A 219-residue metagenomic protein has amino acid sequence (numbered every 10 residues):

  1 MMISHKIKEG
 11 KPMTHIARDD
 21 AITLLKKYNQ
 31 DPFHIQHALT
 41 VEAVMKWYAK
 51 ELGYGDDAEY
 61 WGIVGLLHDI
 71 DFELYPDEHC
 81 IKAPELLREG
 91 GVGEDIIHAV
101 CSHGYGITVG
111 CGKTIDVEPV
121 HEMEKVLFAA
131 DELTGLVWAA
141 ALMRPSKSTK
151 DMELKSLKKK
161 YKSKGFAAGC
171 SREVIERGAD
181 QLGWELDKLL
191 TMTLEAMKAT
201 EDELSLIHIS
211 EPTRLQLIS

Functional and structural regions predicted by a protein language model:
M1-M2: Methionine residue identity
H5-Y75: Acidic/His-rich, divalent-metal-binding segments that scaffold phosphate/diphosphate chemistry
H15-D19, I35-L39, D77, D151 (+3 more regions): Electropositive phosphate-/nucleotide-binding environments in soluble metabolic enzymes
I22, K26, L39-E42, K46 (+6 more regions): Predominant activation on well-ordered alpha-helical scaffold segments within soluble catalytic domains
A43-E51, E173, E185-T200: Active-site hotspot residues in diverse enzymes, especially metal/ion-binding acidic/histidine motifs
Y54-K164: Divalent metal-dependent catalytic cores for phosphoryl transfer on phosphate-bearing substrates
T149-T191: Divalent-cation-assisted or electrostatically stabilized phosphate/pyrophosphate-binding catalytic cores
I207-S219: Single conserved hydrophobic/aromatic residue that forms the stacking wall/gate of nucleotide- or nucleobase-binding
